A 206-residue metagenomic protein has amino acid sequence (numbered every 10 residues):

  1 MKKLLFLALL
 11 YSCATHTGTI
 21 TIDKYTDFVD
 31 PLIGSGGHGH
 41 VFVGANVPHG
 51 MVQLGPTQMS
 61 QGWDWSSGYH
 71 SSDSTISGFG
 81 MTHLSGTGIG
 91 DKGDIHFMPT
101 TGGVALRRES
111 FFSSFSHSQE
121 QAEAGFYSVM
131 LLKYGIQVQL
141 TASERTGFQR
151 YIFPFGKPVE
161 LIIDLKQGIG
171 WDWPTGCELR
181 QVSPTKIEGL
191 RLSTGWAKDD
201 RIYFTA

Functional and structural regions predicted by a protein language model:
K3-S12: Sec-dependent N-terminal signal peptides
T15: Conserved binding/recognition cores within well-folded domains
G18-A206: Accessory carbohydrate-recognition regions in carbohydrate-active enzymes
